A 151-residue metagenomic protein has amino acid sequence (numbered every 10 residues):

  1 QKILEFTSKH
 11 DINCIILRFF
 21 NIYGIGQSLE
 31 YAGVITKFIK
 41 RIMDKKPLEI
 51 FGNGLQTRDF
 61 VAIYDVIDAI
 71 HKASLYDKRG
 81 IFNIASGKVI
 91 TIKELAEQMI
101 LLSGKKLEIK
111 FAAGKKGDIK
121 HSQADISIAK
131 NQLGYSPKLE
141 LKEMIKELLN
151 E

Functional and structural regions predicted by a protein language model:
Q1-I15, F20, I39-D44: Active-site Tyr-X1-5-Lys
F19-I22, N53: Active-site loop/turn elements of alpha/beta-hydrolase fold enzymes, especially the short glycine-/histidine-rich
I22-G24, V66: Conserved sequence/active-site signature of Rossmann-fold short-chain dehydrogenase/reductase
G24-I25, K116: Short beta-strand->alpha-helix junction loop in the catalytic core of nucleotide-activated group-transfer enzymes
G26-Y31: Short, solvent-exposed loop/turn segments at secondary-structure boundaries
I42-E151: C-terminal substrate-binding subdomain of Rossmann-fold SDR/epimerase-dehydratase oxidoreductases
